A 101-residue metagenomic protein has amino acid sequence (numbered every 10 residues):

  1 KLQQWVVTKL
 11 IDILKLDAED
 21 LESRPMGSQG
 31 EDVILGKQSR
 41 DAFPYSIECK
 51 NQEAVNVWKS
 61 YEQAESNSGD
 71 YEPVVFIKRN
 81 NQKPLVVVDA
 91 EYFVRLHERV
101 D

Functional and structural regions predicted by a protein language model:
K1-D101: Catalytic phosphate/metal-binding cores of nucleic-acid and nucleotide-processing enzymes, i.e., regions that mediate
